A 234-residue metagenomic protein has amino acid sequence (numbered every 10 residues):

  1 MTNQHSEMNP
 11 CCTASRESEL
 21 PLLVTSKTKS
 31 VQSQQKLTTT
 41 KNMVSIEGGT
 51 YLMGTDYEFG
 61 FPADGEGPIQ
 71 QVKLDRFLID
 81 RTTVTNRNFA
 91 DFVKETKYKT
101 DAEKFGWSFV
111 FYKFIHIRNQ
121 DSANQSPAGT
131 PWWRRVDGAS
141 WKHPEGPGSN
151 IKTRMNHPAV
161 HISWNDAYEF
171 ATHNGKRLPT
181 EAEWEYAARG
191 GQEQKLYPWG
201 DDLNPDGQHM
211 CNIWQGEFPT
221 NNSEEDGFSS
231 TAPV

Functional and structural regions predicted by a protein language model:
T2-K36: N-terminal pre-domain segments of enzymes
S26-T40, E66, E217-N222: Short aromatic-glycine motifs in intrinsically disordered, low-complexity regions
I46, L52, D56-Y57, K99 (+1 more regions): Functional-site microenvironments in short loops/helix caps that host divalent-cation chemistry
E47, K73-D75, D80, K94 (+2 more regions): A secondary-structure boundary/capping signal
Y51, D56-D75, P147-G148: Short, conserved catalytic-motif segment at the N-terminal edge
Q70-V84, M155-V160, T231-V234: Short active-site loop at a secondary-structure junction that contains or immediately precedes the catalytic residue(s)
